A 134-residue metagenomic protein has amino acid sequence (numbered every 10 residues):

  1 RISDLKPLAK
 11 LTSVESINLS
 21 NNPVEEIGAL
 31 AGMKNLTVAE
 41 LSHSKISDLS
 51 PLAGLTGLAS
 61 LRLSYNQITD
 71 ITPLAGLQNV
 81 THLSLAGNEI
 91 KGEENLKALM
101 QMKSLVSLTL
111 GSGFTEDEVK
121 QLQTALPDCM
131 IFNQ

Functional and structural regions predicted by a protein language model:
R1-S47, P51-Q134: Concave beta-strand-loop units of leucine-rich repeat
